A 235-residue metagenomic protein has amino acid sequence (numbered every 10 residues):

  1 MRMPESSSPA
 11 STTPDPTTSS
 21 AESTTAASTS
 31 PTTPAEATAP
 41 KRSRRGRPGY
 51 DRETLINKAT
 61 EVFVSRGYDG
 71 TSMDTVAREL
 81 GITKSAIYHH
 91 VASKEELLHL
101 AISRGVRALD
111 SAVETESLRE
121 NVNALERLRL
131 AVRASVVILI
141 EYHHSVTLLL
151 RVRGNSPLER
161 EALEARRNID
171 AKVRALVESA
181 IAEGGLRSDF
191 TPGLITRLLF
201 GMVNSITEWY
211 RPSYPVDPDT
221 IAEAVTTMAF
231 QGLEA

Functional and structural regions predicted by a protein language model:
R2-R66, G70-I82, E95-H99: Basic, helix-initiating cap at the start of DNA-binding domains
A10-T13, T18, S30-P34, S117-N121 (+3 more regions): Hydrophobic alpha-helical bundle segments that form small-molecule/ligand-binding pockets
G81-V91: Short hydrophobic/aromatic patch on the recognition helix
H99-G105: Alpha-helical DNA-contacting segments of helix-turn-helix folds
L100, E114-E141, T196-L199: Hydrophobic alpha-helical connector segments
L125-L130, E161-R167, A182-L198, V216-E223: All-alpha amphipathic helical-bundle segments outside canonical DNA-binding/catalytic cores that form hydrophobic
L130, V136-A175, L194: Short secondary-structure transition hinges
V137-E141, L148-R151, A175, S179 (+2 more regions): Amphipathic C-terminal alpha-helical segment
